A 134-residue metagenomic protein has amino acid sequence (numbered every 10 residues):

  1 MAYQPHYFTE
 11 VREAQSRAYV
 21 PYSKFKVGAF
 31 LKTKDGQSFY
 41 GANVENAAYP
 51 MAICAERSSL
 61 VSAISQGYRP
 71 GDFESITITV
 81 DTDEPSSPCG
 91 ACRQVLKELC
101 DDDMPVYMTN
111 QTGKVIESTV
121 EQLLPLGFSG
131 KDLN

Functional and structural regions predicted by a protein language model:
A2-V20, G71-N134: C-terminal binding/interaction regions
S23: Active-site segments that bind and position negatively charged phosphate/pyrophosphate groups
K26-T33, Y107: Short beta-strand scaffold segments in enzyme catalytic cores
D35-N46, F73-S75: Glycine/charged-rich beta-loop-alpha catalytic/anionic-binding loops adjacent to active sites
N43-S58: Compact, glycine-rich, soluble single-domain proteins
C54-E74: Short, solvent-exposed cationic patches
